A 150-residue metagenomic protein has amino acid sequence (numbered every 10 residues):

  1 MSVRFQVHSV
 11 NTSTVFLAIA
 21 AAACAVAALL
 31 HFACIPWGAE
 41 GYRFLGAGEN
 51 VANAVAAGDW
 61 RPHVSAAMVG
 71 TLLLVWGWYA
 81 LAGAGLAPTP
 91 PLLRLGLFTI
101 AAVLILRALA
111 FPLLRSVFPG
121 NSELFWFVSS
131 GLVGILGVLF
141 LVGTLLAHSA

Functional and structural regions predicted by a protein language model:
F5, G77-R94, R115: Juxtamembrane helix-break-helix junctions at the cytosolic face of small multi-pass alpha-helical membrane proteins
L17-I35: N-terminal signal-anchor transmembrane alpha helix
L30-S65, G83-L86: Interfacial loop at the N-terminal end of multi-pass membrane proteins
H63-A80, L132-L136: Core segments of transmembrane alpha-helices that mediate helix-helix packing or line hydrophobic substrate/ligand
T89-L93, F118-S130: Non-cytosolic membrane-interface motifs at loop->transmembrane helix junctions
G96-P112: Hydrophobic alpha-helical membrane segments
A110-F125, T144-H148: Membrane-helix boundary connector in multi-pass membrane proteins
I135-A150: Membrane-water interface at the C-terminal end of transmembrane alpha helices
